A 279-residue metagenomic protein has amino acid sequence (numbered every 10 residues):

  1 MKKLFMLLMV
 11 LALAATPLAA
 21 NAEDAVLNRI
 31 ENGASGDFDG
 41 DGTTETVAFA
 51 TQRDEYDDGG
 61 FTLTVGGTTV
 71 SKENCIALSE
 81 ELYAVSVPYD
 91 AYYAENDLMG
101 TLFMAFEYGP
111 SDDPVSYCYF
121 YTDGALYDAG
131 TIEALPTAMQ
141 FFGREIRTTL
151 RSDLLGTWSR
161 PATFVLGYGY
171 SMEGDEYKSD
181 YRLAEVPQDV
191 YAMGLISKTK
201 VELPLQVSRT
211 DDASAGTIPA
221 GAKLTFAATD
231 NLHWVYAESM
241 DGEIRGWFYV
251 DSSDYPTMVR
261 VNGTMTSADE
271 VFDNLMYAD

Functional and structural regions predicted by a protein language model:
M1-L7: Positively charged n-region of N-terminal signal peptides that target proteins for export
A14-V26: Sec-dependent signal peptide cleavage junction
E23-A25, T68-L82, G130-I132: Blade-edge motifs of beta-propeller repeat domains
R29-G33, V87-Y89: Signature of short aromatic-glycine-proline-rich micro-motifs recurring in repeat-based ectodomains
E31, Y56-L63, P114-S116, S159-P161: Repetitive beta-architecture junctions, highlighting loop-to-beta-strand starts across blade-like repeats
G36-V47, E55, Y93-M104: Acidic, glycine-anchored loop motifs typical of Ca2+
Y83-Y121, A125-I196: Short aromatic loop motif centered on NTY/YTY
V186-R245, T257-D279: Beta-loop motif signature
